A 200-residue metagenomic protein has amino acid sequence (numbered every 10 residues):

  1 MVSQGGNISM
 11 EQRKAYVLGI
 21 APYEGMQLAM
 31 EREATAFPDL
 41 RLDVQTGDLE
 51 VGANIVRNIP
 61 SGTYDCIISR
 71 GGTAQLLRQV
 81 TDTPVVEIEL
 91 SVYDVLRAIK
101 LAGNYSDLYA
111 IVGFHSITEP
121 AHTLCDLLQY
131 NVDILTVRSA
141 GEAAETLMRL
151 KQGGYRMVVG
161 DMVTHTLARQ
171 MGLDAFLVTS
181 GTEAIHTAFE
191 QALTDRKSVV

Functional and structural regions predicted by a protein language model:
M1-M10: Short, Lys/Arg-enriched N-terminal segments with co-localized hydrophobic residues within the first ~10-30 amino acids
M10-E33: N-terminal basic/disordered segments at the start of proteins
L18-G25, V44-L49, S69-G72, E89-S91 (+4 more regions): Structural motif
T35-T46, L128-R138: Short beta-strand elements in bilobed, periplasmic/extracellular small-molecule ligand-binding domains
V51-T63, A143-G153: Short, well-structured alpha-helical segments in soluble
V56-E89: Helix-enriched interaction subdomains in cytosolic or periplasmic regions, typified by TIR/SEFIR signaling/NADase cores
D94-G103, P120, E142-L147, Q170 (+1 more regions): Short, charged, surface-exposed secondary-structure boundary motifs
V199: Conserved small/polar residues in nucleotide/adenosyl-binding loops
